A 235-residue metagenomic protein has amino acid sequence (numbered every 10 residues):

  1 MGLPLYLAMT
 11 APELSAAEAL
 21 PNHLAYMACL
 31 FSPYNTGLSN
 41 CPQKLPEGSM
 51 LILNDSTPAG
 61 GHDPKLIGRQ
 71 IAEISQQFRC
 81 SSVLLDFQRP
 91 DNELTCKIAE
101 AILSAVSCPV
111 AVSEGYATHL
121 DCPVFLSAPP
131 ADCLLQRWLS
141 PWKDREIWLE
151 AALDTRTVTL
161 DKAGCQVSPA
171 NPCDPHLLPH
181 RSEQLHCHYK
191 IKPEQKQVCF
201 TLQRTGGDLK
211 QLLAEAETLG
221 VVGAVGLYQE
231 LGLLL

Functional and structural regions predicted by a protein language model:
M1-L126, T201: Chitinase-like catalytic core of GlcNAc-active glycosidases
S39-Q43, I71-I74, L135-I147, L213-A214: Short amphipathic alpha-helices and their capping/turn segments at secondary-structure boundaries
Q77-S81, A105-S107, P141-R145, Q211-G223: A structural motif corresponding to the C-terminal end of an alpha-helix and its immediate exit/capping segment
D86-Q88, L126-S127, E150-A152, L227: Conserved residues at the C-terminal ends of beta-strands
V112-L134, R156-P169: Substrate-binding cleft/loops of secretory-pathway carbohydrate-active enzymes
G115, D154, Q229-L231: An acidic- and aromatic-residue-enriched active-site/binding cleft used to recognize and process polar
D144-Q211: Glycan-binding loop/region signatures in secreted carbohydrate-active enzymes
V222-L235: Acidic/aromatic/glycine-rich contiguous surface patches that form carbohydrate-binding/processing clefts and analogous
